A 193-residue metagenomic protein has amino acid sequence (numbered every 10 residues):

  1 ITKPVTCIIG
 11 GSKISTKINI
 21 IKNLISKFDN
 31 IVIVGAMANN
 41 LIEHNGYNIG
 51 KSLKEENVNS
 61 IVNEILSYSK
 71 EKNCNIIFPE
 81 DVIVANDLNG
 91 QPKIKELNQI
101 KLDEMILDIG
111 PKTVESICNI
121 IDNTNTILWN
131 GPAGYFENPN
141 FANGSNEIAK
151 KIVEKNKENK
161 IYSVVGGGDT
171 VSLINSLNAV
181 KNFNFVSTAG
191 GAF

Functional and structural regions predicted by a protein language model:
I1-F193: Active-site loop-to-helix "anion-binding N-cap" substructures in soluble metabolic enzymes
